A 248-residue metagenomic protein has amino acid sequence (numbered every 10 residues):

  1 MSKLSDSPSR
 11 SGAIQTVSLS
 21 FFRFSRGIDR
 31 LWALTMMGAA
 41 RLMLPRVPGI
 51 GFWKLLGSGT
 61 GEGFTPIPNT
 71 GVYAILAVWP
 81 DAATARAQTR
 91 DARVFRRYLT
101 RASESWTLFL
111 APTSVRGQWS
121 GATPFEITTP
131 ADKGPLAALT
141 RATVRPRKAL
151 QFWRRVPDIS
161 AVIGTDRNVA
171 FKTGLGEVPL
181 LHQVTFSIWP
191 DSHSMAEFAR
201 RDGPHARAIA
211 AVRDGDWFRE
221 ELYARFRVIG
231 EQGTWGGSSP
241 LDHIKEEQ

Functional and structural regions predicted by a protein language model:
M1-F64, N69-V72, A82-Q88, R101-V184 (+2 more regions): Short S/T/G/P-rich N-terminal loop/turn motif that feeds into the first structured element of a domain
Y73-A77: Short secondary-structure subsegments characteristic of cysteine-rich extracellular domains
R93-S103, H205-R207: A common structural junction motif
I209-W217: C-terminal end-helix/capping segment
